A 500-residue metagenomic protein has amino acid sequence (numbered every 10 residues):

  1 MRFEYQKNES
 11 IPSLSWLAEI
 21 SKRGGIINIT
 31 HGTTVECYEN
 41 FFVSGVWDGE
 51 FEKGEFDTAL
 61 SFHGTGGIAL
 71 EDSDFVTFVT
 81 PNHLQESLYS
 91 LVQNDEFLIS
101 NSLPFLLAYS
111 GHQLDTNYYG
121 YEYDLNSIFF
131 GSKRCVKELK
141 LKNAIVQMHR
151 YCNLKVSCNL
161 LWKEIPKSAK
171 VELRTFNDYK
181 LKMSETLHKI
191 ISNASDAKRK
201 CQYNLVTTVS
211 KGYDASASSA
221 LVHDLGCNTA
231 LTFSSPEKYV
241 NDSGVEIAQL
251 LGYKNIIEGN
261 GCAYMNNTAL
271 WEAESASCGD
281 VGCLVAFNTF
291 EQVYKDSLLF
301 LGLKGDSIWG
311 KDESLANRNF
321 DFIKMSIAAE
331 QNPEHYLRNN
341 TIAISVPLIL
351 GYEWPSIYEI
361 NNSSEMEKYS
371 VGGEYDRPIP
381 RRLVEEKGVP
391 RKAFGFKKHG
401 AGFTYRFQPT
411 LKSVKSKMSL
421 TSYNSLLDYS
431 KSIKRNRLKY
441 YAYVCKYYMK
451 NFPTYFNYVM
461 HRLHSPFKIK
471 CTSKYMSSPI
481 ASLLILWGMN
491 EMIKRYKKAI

Functional and structural regions predicted by a protein language model:
M1-A263: Cysteine-centered catalytic environments shared across enzyme families
M1-N28, D428-I500: Membrane-proximal basic amphipathic "stem/tether" segments
N101-Y121, I128-G131, V371-R391, S425-Y429: Charge-dense polyanion-binding interfaces
K142-A144, S370-G372, F396-K398: Short coil/turn segments at secondary-structure boundaries
C158, I165, A169-K387, R391 (+4 more regions): ATP-dependent adenylate-handling active sites, centered on carboxylate activation for C-N bond formation
E313-S314, P333, R391-R462: PAPS-dependent sulfotransferase catalytic core
